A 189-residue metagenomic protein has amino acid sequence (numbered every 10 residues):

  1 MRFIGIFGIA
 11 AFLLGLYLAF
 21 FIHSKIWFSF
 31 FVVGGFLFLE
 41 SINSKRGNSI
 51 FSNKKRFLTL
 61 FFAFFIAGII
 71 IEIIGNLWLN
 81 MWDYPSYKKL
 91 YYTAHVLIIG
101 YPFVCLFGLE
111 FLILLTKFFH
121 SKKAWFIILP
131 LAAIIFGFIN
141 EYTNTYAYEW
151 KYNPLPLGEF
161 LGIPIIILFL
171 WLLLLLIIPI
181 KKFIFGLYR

Functional and structural regions predicted by a protein language model:
M1-R189: Aromatic-rich, lipid-facing transmembrane alpha helices and their immediate juxtamembrane interface loops in integral
